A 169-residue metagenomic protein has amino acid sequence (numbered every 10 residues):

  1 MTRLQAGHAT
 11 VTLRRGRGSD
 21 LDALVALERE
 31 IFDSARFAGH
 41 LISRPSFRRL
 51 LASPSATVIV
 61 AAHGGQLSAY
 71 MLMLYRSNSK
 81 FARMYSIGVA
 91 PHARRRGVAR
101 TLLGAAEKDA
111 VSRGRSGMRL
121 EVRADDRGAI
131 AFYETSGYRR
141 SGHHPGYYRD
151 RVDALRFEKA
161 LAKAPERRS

Functional and structural regions predicted by a protein language model:
T2-H8, R15-R94, L103-A105, D109 (+2 more regions): Acetyl-CoA-dependent GNAT
M84, M118-V122: Conserved hydrophobic beta-strand within the GNAT/NAT acetyltransferase core sheet that lines the active-site cleft
V89, R123-A124: Short amphipathic helical patch at the helix-1/turn junction of helix-turn-helix
G97: Conserved G/P- and acidic residue-centered "switch" motifs that form tight phosphate/ATP-binding loops in soluble
L103, D125-A129, G146-R151: Short glycine/proline-centered loop/turn elements that form peptide/ligand docking sites
E121, E134, R139-R156: Conserved catalytic-core motifs of GNAT/GCN5-like acyltransferases
E166-S169: Intrinsically disordered, low-complexity acidic/proline-/asparagine-rich linker or regulatory tail/stalk regions
